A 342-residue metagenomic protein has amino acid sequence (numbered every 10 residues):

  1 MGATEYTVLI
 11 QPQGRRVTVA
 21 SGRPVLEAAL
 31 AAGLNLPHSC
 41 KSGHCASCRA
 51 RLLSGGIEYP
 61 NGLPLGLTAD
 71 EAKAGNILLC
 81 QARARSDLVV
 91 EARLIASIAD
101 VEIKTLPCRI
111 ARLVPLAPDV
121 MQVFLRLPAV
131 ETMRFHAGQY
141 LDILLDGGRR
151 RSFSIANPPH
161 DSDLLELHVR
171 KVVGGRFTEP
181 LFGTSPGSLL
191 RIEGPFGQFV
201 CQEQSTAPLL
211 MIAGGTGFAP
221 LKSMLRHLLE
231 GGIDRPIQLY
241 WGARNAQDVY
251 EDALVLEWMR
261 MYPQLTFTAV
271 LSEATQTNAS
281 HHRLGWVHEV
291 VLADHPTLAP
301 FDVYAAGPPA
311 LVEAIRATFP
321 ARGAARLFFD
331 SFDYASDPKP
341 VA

Functional and structural regions predicted by a protein language model:
M1-A82, L88, P236-A342: Reductase modules of NAD(P)H-dependent flavoproteins
L53-G56, R93-I95, D146, P195: Short, surface-exposed secondary-structure boundary micro-motifs
I77-D100, S188-L190: Short, structured interface segments
E102-L189, A207, A243-N245, V270-A274: Ferredoxin-reductase
G138, G217, P308: Short, conserved phosphate/pyrophosphate- and ester-handling motifs at nucleotide-, phospho-/glycolipid
G194-S205: A short, basic/flexible loop-to-alpha-helix module at the beginning of a structural domain
V200, L209-I212, T216-E230: Phosphate-binding glycine-rich loops and their immediate beta-loop-alpha structural context
